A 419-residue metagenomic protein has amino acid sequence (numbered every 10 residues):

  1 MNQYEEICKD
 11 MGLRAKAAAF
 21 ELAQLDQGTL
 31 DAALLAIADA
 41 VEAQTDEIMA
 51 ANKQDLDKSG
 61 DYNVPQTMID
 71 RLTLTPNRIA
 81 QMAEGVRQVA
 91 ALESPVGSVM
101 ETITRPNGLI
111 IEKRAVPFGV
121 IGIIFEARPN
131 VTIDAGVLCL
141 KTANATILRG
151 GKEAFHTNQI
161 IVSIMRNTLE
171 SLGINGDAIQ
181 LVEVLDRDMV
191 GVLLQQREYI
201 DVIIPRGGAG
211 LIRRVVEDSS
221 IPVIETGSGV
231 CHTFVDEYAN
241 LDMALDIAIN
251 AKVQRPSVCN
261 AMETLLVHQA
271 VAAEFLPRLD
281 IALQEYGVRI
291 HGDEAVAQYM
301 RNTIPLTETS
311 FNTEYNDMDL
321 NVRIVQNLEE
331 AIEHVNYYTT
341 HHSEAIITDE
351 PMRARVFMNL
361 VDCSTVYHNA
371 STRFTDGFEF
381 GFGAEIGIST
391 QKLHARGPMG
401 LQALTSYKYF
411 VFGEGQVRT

Functional and structural regions predicted by a protein language model:
M1-I111: N-terminal Rossmann-like NAD(P)+-binding subdomain of aldehyde/semialdehyde dehydrogenases
N2, I7, R14, A127-N130 (+4 more regions): ALDH superfamily catalytic-core signature
A18-Q24, L266-V267, D317-Q326, H341-I346: Short, well-ordered beta-strand elements within core beta-sheets of diverse protein domains
Q24-T29, V96, G173-I179, P256-A261 (+4 more regions): Flexible, glycine/charged-enriched surface loops at secondary-structure junctions
A32, L328, E333-R418: C-terminal core of ALDH-fold dehydrogenases
A91, M100-D242: Rossmann-like NAD(P) dinucleotide-binding subdomain of oxidoreductase/dehydrogenase enzymes
F234-Y238, L266-Q269, V325, I347-D349 (+1 more regions): Short beta-strand-to-turn element immediately C-terminal to the catalytic PLP-Schiff-base lysine in fold type I
